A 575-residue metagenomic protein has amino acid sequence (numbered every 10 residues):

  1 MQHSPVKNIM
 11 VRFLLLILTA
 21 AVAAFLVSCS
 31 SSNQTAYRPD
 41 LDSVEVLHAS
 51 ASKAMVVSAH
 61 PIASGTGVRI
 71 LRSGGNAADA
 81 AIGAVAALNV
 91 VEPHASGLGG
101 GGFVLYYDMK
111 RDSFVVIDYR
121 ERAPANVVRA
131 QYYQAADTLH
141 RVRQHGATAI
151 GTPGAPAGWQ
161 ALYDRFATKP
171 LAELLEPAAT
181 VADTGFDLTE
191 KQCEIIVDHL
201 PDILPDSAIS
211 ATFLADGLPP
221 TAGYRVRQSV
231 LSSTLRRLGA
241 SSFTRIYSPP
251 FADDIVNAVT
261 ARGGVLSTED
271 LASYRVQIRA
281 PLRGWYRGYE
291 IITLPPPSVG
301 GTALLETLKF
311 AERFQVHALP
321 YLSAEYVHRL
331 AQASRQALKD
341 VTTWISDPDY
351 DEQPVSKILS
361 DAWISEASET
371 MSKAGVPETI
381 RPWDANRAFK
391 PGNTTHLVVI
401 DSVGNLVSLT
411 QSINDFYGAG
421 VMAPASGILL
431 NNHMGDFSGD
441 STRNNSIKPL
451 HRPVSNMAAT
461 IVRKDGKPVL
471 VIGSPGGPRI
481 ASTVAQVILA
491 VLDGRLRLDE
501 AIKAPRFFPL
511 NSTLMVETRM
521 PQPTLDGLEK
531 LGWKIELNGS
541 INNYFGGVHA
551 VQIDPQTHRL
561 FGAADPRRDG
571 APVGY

Functional and structural regions predicted by a protein language model:
S4-I17: Bacterial N-terminal signal peptides that target proteins for export
F25-S28: C-terminal motif of bacterial Sec signal peptides marking the signal peptidase cleavage site
N33-G65, R69, G75-V299, L359-G375 (+3 more regions): Noncatalytic scaffold domains of N-terminal-nucleophile
V90-V116, V265-S267, N405-L470, L498: Active-site rim segments in enzyme catalytic domains, especially the processed small/beta chain of N-terminal
I278, P391-T394, F416, S455-M457: Short, small/polar residue-rich loop motifs at catalytic or cofactor-binding pockets
R313-S412, S426, H433, G539: Internal maturation/activation junctions in enzymes
V403, H451, V484, D493-N542: Extended C-terminal subregions enriched in glycine
